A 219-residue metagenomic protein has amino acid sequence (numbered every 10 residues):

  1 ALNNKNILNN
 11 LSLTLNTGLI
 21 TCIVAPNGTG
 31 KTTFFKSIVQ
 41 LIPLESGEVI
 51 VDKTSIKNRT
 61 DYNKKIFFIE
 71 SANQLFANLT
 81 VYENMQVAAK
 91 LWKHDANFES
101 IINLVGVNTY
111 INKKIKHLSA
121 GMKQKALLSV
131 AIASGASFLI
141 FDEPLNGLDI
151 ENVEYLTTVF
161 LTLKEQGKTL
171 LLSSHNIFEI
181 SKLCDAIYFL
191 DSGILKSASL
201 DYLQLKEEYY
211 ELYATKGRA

Functional and structural regions predicted by a protein language model:
V24-P26: The feature captures the beta-strand-to-loop junction immediately N-terminal to the Walker
V39: Helix-to-loop junction immediately C-terminal to a conserved catalytic motif
G47-Y62: Conserved ABC transporter NBD signature motif
A72, N78-L91: Q-loop/switch helix immediately C-terminal to the Walker
Q86, K90, D95-I111: Conserved ABC ATPase "signature" region
L139-E143: Catalytic Walker B motif of ABC-type/P-loop ATPase nucleotide-binding domains
S174-H175: H-loop/switch region of ABC-family ATPase nucleotide-binding domains
